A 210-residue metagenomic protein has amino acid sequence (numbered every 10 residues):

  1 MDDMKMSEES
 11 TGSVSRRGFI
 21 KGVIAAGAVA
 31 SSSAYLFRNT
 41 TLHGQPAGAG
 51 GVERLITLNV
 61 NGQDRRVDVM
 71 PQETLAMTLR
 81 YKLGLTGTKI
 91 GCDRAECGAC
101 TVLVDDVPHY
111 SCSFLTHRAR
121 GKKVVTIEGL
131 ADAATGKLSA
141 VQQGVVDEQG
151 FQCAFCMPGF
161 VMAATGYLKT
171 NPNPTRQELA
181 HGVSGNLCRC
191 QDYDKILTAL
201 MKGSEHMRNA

Functional and structural regions predicted by a protein language model:
M1-V14: N-terminal secretory signal peptides
V14-L36: N-terminal export leaders
R17, P71, A76-V104: A basic, amphipathic helix-loop patch mediating RNA/tRNA/ribosome contacts
S33-D68, A210: C-terminal segment of N-terminal export signals and the immediately downstream linker at the start of the mature
G48-G50, C92, T116: Replace "in large, NTP-powered and nucleic-acid-processing enzymes" with "in large, NTP-powered factors and other
V67-V69, S111-C112: Short capping micro-motif at the N-terminus of alpha-helices
Q72-T86, S113-A210: Ferredoxin-type iron-sulfur electron-transfer modules in oxidoreductases and energy-metabolism complexes
L103-P108, T116-H117: P-loop NTP-binding/switch modules centered on Walker-like glycine-rich loops
